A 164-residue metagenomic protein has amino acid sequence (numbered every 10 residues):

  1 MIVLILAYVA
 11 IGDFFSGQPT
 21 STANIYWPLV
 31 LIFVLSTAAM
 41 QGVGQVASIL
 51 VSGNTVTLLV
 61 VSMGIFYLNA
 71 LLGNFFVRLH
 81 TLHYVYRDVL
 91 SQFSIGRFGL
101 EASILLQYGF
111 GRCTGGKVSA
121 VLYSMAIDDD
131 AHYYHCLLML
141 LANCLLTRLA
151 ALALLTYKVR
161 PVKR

Functional and structural regions predicted by a protein language model:
M1-R164: Membrane-spanning alpha-helical segments of multipass transporters and channels
